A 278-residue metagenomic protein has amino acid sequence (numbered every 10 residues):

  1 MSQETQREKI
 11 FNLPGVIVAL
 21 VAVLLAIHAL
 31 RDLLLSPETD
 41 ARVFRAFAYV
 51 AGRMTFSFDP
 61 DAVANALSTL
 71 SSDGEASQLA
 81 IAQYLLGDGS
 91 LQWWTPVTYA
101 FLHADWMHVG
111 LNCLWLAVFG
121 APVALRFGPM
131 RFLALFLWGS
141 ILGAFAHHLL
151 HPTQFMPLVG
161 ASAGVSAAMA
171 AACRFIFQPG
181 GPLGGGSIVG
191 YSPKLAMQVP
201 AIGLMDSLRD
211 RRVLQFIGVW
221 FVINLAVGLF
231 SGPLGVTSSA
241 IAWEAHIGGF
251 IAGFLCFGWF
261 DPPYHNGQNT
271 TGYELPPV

Functional and structural regions predicted by a protein language model:
M1-V278: A detector for small-residue-rich transmembrane helices and their helix-helix packing motifs
